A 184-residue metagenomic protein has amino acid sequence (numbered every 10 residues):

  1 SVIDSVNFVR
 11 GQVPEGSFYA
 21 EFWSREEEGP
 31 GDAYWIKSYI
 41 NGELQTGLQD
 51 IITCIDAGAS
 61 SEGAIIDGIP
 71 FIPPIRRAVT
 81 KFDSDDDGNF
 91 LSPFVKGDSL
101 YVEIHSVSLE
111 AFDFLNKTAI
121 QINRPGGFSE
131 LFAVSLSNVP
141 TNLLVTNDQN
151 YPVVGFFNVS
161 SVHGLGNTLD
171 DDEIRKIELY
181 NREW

Functional and structural regions predicted by a protein language model:
S1-W184: A sequence/structural signal for flexible, mid-protein segments enriched in small/helix-disrupting residues
